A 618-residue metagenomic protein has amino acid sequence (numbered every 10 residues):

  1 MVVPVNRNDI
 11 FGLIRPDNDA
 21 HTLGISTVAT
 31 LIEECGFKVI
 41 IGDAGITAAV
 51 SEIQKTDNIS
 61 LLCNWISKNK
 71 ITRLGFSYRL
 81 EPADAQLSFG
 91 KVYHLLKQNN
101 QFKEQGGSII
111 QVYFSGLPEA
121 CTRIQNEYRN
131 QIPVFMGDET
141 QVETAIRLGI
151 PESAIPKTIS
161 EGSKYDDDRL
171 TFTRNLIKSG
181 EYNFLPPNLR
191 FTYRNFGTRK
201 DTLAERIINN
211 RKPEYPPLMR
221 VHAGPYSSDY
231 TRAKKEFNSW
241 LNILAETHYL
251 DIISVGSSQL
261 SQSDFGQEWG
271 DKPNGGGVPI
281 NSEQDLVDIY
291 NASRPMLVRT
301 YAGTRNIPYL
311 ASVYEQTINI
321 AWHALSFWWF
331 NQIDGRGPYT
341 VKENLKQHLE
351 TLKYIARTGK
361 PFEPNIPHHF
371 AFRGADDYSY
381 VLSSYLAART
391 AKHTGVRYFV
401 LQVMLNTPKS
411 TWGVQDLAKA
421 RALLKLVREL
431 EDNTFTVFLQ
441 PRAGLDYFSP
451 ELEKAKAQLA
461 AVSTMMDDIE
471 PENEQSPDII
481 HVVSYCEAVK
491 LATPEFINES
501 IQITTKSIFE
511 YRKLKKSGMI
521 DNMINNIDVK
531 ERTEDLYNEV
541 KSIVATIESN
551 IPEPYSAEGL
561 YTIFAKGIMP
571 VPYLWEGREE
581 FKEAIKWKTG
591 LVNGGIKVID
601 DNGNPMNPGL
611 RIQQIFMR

Functional and structural regions predicted by a protein language model:
V2-Q86: A short, structured N-terminal alpha-helical element that caps or precedes a catalytic domain
R15, D43, Y78, V403 (+2 more regions): Active-site proximal loops enriched in glycine and acidic residues that flank catalytic Cys/His/Asp and coordinate
P16-D19, V50-I53, G277, G335 (+5 more regions): Alpha-helix capping and helix-loop boundary segments enriched in small/acidic/polar residues
I25, I59, F89-G90, V341 (+6 more regions): Amphipathic alpha-helical segments in well-structured domains
D43-G45, A49-I59, L80-D84, G90-N406 (+2 more regions): Catalytic alpha/beta active-site cores
L74-L80, I109-P118, Q440-R442, V483-Y485: Glycine-rich beta-strand-to-loop/alpha-helix junction loops that act as flexible
Q415-E431, F438-I585: Active-site capping/gating regions of soluble enzymes
G559-R618: Extended hydrophobic packing segments that form well-structured cores
